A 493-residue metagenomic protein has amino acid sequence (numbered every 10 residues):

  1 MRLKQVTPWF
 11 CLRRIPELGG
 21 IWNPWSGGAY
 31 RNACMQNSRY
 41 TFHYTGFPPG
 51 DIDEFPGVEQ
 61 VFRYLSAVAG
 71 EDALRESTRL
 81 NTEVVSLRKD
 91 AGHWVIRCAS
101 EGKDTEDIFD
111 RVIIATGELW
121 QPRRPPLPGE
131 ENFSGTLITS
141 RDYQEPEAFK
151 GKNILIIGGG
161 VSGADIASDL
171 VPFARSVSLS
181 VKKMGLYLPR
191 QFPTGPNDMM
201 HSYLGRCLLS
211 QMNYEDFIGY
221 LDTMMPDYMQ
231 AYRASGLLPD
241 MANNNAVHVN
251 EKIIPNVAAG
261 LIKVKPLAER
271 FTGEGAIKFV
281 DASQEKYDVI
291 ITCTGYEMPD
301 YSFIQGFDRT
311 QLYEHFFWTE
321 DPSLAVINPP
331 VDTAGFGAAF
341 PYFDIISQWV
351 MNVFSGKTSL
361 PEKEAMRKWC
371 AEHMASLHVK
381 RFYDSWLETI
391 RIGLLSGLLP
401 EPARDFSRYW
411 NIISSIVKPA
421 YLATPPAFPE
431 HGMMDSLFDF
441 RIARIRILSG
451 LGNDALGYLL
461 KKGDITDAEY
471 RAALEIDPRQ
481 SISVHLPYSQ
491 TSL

Functional and structural regions predicted by a protein language model:
M1-W22, S66, K103-D107, V112-H248 (+5 more regions): Rossmann-like dinucleotide-binding core of oxidoreductases
P24-N37, L127-E131, V280, Y296-V326 (+2 more regions): FAD-binding beta-loop-beta segment adjacent to the flavin cofactor pocket
S26-G50, N197-M212: N-terminal glycine-rich dinucleotide-binding loop that anchors FAD/FMN and/or NAD(P) in oxidoreductases
H43-G57, V95, K150, R233-N244: Helix-loop-beta segment of a Rossmann-like dinucleotide-binding subdomain
E54-Q121, N256-V257, R270-G275: Feature captures the FAD/FMN-dependent oxidoreductase FAD-binding
T136, S140-E145, G275-F279, E285-Y287 (+1 more regions): FAD-site-proximal beta/loop scaffold in flavoenzymes
L186-P189, A325-L493: C-terminal, flexible cofactor-proximal segment of oxidoreductases
Y228-K286, I290-Y296, N453-G457, K462-S489: Alpha/beta-hydrolase fold catalytic core
